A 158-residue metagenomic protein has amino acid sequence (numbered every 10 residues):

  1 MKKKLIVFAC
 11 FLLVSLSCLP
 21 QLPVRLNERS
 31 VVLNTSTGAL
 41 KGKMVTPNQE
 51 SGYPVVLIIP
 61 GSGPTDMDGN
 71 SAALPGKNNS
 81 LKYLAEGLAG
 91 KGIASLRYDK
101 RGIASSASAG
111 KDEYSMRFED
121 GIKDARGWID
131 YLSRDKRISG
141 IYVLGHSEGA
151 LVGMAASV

Functional and structural regions predicted by a protein language model:
M1-K4: Positively charged n-region of N-terminal signal peptides that target proteins for export
Q21-S51, V55: N-terminal cap/lid segment of alpha/beta-hydrolase-fold proteins
Q49-G52, V56-L88: Short, surface-exposed "cap/lid" segments of acyl-processing enzymes
N79-A107: Conserved alpha/beta-hydrolase
S80, E113-R134: Alpha/beta-hydrolase active-site loop
K136-S147: Alpha/beta-hydrolase fold nucleophile elbow
A150-V158: Short glycine-enriched nucleophile-adjacent loop and the immediately C-terminal alpha-helix near the catalytic center
